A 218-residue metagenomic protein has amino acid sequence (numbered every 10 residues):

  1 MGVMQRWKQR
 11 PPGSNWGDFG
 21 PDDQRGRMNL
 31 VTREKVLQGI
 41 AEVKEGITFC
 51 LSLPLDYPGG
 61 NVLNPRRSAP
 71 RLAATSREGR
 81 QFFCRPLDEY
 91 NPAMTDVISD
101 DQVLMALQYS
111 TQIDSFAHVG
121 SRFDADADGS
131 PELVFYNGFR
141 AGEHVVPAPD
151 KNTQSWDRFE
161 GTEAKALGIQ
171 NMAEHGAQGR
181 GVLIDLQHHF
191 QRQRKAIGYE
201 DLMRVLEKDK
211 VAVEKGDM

Functional and structural regions predicted by a protein language model:
M1-M218: Active-/binding-site microenvironments in catalytic and ligand-binding cores
